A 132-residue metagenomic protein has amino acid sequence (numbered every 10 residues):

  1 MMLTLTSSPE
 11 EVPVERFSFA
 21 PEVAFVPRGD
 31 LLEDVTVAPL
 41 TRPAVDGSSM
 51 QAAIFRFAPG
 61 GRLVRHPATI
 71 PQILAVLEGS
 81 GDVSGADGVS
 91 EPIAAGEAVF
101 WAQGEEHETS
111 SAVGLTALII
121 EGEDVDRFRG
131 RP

Functional and structural regions predicted by a protein language model:
M1-S49, R131-P132: A short, N-terminal "cap"/entry segment at the start of jelly-roll beta-barrel domains of the cupin/DSBH fold
A38, Q51-A68, Q103: Conserved short histidine dyad/triad with adjacent acidic residue
I54, I73, V89-E91: Short, surface-exposed secondary-structure edge patches
R56-A58, P67-V83: Short, conserved beta-strand element in jelly-roll/cupin
L63-R65, V83-S84, W101, E106-A112 (+1 more regions): Short beta-strand His + acidic residue motifs that chelate non-heme Fe in jelly-roll/DSBH and cupin folds
L77-E78, A94, V113: A cytosolic small-molecule/anion-sensing beta-strand core signal
D87-G104: Short acidic-glycine-tyrosine-enriched beta hairpin
F100, V113-G130: A short hydrophobic beta-strand segment most commonly corresponding to one strand of the jelly-roll/cupin
